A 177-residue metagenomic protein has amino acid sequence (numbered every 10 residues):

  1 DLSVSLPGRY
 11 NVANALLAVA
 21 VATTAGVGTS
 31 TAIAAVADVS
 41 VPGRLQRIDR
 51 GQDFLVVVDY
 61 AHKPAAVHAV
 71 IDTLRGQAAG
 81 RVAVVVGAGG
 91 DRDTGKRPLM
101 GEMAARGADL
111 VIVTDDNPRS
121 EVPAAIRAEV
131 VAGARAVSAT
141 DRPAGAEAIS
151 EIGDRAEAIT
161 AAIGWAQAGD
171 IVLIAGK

Functional and structural regions predicted by a protein language model:
D1-L110, A132: Nucleotide phosphate-binding/pyrophosphate-handling subdomain across enzymes that bind or process nucleotide phosphates
G89, D116-P118, K177: Short, ordered loop/turn segments at secondary-structure junctions
G101-W165: C-terminal helical cap/extension that packs against the catalytic core of soluble nucleotide-cofactor enzymes
